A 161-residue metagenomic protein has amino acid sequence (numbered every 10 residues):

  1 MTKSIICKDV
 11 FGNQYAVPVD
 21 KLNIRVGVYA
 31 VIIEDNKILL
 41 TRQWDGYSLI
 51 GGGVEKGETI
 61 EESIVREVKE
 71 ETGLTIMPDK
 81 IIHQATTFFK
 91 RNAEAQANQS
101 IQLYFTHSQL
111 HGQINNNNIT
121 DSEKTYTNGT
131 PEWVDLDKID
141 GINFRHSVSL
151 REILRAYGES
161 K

Functional and structural regions predicted by a protein language model:
M1-Y29: Acidic, metal-coordinating catalytic segment for phosphate/diphosphate chemistry, firing primarily on the Nudix
N13-K21, R91-A95, I119-D121: Short, P/G- and charge-enriched loop/turn segments at secondary-structure junctions
D20-I24, A95-I101, E123-N128: A generic structural micro-feature
I32, Y104-S108, D135: Short, well-ordered beta-strand micro-motif
I33-E71: Conserved Nudix-box catalytic region and its N-terminal flanking loop in Nudix hydrolases and closely related
W44-Y47, I114, T120-K161: Nudix hydrolase/Nudix homology domain
T75-Q84: A short coil-to-beta-strand element that immediately follows conserved catalytic motifs
F89-N117: Active-site-adjacent beta-strand/loop module that shapes the phosphate/pyrophosphate-binding cleft
